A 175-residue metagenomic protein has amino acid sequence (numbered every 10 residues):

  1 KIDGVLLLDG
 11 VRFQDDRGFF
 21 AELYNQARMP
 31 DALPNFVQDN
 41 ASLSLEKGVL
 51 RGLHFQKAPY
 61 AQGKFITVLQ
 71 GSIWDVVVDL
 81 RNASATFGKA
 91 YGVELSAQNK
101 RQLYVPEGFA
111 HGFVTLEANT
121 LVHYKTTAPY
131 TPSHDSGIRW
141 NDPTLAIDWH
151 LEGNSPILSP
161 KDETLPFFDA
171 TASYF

Functional and structural regions predicted by a protein language model:
K1-Q98, E117-N119, T126-F175: Non-catalytic, conserved peripheral segments adjacent to functional cores
V76, L103, H111-L116, Y124: Short beta-strand His + acidic residue motifs that chelate non-heme Fe in jelly-roll/DSBH and cupin folds
